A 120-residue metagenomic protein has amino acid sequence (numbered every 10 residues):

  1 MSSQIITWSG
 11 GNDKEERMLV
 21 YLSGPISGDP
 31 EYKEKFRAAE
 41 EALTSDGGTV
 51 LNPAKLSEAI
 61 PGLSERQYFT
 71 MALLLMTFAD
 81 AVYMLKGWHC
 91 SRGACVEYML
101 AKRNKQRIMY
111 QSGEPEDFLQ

Functional and structural regions predicted by a protein language model:
M1-Q120: Conserved catalytic or regulatory cores that recognize and/or transform ribose-phosphate-containing ligands
